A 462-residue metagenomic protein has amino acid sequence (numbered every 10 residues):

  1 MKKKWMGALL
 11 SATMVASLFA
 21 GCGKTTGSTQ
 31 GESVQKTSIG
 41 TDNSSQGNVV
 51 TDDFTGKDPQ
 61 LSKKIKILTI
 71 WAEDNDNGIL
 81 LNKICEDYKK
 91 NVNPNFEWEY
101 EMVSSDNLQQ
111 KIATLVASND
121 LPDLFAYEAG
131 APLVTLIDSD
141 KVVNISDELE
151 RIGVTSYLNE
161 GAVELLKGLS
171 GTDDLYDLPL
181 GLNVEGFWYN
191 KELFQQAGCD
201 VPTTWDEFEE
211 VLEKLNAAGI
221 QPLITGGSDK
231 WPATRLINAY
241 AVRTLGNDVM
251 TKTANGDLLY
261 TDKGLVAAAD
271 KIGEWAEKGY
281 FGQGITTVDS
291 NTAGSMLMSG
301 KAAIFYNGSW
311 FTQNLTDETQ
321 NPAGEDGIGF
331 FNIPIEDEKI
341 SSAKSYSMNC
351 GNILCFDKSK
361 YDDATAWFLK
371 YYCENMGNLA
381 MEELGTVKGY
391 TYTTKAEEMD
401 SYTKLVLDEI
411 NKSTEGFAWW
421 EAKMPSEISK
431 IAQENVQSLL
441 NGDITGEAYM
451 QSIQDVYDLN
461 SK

Functional and structural regions predicted by a protein language model:
G7-A8, C22-V134, D138-K141, R151-I152 (+7 more regions): Conserved N-terminal structural module of periplasmic/extracytoplasmic solute-binding proteins
S17-G21: C-terminal motif of bacterial Sec signal peptides marking the signal peptidase cleavage site
I39-P59, G130-G186, D200, E209 (+3 more regions): Hinge/lid segment of periplasmic solute-binding proteins
E86, K90-P94, S118, Q196-A197 (+2 more regions): Extracytoplasmic/periplasmic substrate-recognition and gating elements
N144-G161, T244-A267, E318-A323, I335-S345 (+2 more regions): Short, solvent-exposed loop/beta-turn-alpha elements that line the ligand-binding surface or hinge of extracytoplasmic
S170, P179, T253-A254, M348 (+2 more regions): C-terminal capping/gating helix-and-loop segments adjacent to ligand/active sites or protein-protein/ligand interfaces
S170-L180, E185, E209-L258: Extracytoplasmic/periplasmic solute-binding protein
L212-K214, A254-I285: Glycine-centered hinge/linker elements that transmit conformational signals in sensory and ligand-binding systems
